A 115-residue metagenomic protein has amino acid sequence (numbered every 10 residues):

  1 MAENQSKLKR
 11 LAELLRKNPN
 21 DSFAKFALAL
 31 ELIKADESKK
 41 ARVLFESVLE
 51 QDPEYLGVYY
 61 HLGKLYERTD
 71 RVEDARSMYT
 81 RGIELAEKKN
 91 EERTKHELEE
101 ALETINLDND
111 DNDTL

Functional and structural regions predicted by a protein language model:
E73-S77, A101-L115: Alpha-helical linker/edge segments of TPR/alpha-solenoid repeat scaffolds and analogous pre-/post-domain helices
